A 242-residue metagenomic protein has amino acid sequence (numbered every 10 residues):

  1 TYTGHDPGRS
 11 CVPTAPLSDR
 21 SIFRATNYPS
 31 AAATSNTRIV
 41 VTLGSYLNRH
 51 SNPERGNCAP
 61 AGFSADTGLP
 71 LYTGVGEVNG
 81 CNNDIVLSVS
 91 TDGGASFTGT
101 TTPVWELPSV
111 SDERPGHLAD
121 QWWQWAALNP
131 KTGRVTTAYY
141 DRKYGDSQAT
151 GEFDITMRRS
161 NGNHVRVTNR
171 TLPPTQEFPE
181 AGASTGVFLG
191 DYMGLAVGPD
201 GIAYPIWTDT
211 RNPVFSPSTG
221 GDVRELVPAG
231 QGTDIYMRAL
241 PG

Functional and structural regions predicted by a protein language model:
T1-G242: Extracellular, repeat-based ectodomains that mediate carbohydrate processing or recognition
